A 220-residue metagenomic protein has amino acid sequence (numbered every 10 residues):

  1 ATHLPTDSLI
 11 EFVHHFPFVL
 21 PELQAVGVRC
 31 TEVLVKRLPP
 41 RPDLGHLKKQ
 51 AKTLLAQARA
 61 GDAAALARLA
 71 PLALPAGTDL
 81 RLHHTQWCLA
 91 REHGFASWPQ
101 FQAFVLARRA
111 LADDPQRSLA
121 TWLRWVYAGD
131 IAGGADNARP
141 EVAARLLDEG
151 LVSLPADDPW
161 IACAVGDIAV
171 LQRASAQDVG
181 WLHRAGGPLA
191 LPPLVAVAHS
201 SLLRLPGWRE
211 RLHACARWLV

Functional and structural regions predicted by a protein language model:
A1-L9: Extreme N-terminal basic, low-complexity initiation segments that serve as generic localization/processing leaders
L4, F101-A110, A176, A214: Short alpha-helical "patches" and their helix-cap loops
F16-F18, L23-A144: Intrinsically disordered, low-complexity eukaryotic regions enriched in glycine, serine and charged residues
D114-G133, L154-A164, L182-P206: Ankyrin-repeat boundary/"N-cap" motif
A144-V152, R173-W181, A214-V220: Ankyrin repeat domain, specifically the short helix-to-loop turn at the C-terminus of the second helix of each repeat
